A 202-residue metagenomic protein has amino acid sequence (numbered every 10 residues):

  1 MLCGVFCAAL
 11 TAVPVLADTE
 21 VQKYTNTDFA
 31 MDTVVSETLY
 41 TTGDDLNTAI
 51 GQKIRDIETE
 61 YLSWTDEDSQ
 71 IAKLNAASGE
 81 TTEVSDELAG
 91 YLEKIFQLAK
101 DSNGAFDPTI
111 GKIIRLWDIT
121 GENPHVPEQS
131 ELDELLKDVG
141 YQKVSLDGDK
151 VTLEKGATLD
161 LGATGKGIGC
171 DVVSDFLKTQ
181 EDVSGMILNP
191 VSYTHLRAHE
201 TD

Functional and structural regions predicted by a protein language model:
C3-L159, D175-M186: A contiguous, well-ordered beta/alpha segment that forms the leading edge of an enzyme domain
I113, S192-Y193: Conserved beta-strand edge residues that scaffold enzyme active sites
G162-D175, M186-P190: Loop-centered beta-sheet repeat module
T194-T201: Conserved small/polar residues in nucleotide/adenosyl-binding loops
